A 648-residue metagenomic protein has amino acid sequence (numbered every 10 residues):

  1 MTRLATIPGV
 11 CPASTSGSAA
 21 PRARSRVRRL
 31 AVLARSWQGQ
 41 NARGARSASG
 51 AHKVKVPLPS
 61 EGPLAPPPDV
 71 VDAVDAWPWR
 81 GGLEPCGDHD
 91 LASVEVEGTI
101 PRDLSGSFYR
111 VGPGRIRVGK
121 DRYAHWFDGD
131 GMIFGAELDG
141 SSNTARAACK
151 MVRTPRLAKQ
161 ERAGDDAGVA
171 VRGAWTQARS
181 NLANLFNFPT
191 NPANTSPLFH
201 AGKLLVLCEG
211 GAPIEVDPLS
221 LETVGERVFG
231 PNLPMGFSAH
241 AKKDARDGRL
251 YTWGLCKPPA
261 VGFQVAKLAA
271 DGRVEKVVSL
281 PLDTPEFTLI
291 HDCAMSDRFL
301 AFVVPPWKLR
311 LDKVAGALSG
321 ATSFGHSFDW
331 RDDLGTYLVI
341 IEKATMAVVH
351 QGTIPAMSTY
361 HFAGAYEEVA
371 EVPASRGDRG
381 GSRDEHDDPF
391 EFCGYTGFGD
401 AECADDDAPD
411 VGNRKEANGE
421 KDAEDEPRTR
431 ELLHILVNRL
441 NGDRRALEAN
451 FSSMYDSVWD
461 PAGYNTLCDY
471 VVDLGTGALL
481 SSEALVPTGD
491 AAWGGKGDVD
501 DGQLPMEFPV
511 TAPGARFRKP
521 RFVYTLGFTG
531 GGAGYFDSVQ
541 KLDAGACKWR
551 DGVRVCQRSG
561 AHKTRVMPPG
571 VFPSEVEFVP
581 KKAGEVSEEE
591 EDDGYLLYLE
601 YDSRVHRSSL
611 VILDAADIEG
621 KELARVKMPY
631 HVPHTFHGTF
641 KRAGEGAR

Functional and structural regions predicted by a protein language model:
M1-A23: N-terminal chloroplast transit peptides
L4-I7, R24, R29, A51-K53 (+1 more regions): Low-complexity, intrinsically disordered short peptide segments enriched in small/polar/basic residues
S14-S18, S25, S47-S49, S382: Serine residues within intrinsically disordered or low-complexity segments
S18-R22, R29, Q40, R379: Low-complexity, intrinsically disordered segments with a bias for serine/threonine
A20-R26, P63, D72: Intrinsic-disorder-associated interaction segments
A31-S36: Proteolytic processing junctions in secreted/extracellular precursors, especially proprotein convertase/trypsin-like
W37-R648: Beta-propeller domains
